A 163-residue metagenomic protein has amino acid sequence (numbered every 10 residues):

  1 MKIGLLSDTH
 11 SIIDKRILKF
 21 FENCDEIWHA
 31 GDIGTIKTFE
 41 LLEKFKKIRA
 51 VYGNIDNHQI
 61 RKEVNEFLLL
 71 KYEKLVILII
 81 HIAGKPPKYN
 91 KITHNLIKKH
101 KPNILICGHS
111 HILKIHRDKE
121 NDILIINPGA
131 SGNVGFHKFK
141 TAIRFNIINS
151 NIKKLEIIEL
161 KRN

Functional and structural regions predicted by a protein language model:
M1-I48, D56-K74, I79, K138-T141 (+2 more regions): N-terminal active-site segment of His-dependent metallophosphoesterases
L6, V51, H81, I104-I106 (+2 more regions): Acidic/histidine-enriched, beta-strand-rich ligand/metal-binding domains
S11-C24, A50, K85-T93, I152-L160: Short N-terminal helix-initiation segments at or just after the protein's N-terminus
S11-K15, I33-T38, I55-R61, G84-Y89 (+2 more regions): Active-site environment of divalent metal-dependent phosphoester hydrolases
L42-F45, I97-H100, E120: Short, conserved loop/helix-junction motifs that constitute active-site signature segments in enzyme catalytic cores
I48-D56, I97-K99, L124-A130: Short Pro/Gly-enriched beta-strand edge/turn motifs at strand-loop
Y72-E73, H100, I126-N163: Binuclear metal-dependent phosphoesterase catalytic core
L75-C107: Mid-chain, well-packed structural core segment of small domains
